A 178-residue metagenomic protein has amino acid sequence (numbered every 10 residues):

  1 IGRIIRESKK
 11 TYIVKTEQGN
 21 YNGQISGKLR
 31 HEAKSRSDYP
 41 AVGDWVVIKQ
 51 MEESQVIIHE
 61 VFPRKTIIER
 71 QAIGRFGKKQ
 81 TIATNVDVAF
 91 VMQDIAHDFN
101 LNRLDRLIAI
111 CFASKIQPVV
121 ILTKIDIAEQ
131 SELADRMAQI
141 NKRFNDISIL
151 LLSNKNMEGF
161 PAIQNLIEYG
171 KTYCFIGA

Functional and structural regions predicted by a protein language model:
I1-L101: N-terminal accessory targeting/assembly segments
K9, I48-M51, P63-I67, I116 (+3 more regions): Non-catalytic alpha-helical coupling and interface elements of nucleotide-dependent molecular machines and regulators
R36, K78-Q80, A109, Q139-I140 (+1 more regions): Short, flexible, glycine/charge-rich loop motifs used to bind or transfer phosphoryl groups or to couple energy/partner
I82, L104, L133-R136: Primarily NTPase-proximal linker/entry elements flanking Walker-type ATP/GTP-binding cores
N85-Q93, S114-I125, F144-S153, K171-T172: Conserved beta-strand/loop subsegment of P-loop NTPase cores
N102-K115: Histidine-anchored nucleotide/phosphate-binding helix
D126-A178: Canonical P-loop GTPase G-domain recognition
